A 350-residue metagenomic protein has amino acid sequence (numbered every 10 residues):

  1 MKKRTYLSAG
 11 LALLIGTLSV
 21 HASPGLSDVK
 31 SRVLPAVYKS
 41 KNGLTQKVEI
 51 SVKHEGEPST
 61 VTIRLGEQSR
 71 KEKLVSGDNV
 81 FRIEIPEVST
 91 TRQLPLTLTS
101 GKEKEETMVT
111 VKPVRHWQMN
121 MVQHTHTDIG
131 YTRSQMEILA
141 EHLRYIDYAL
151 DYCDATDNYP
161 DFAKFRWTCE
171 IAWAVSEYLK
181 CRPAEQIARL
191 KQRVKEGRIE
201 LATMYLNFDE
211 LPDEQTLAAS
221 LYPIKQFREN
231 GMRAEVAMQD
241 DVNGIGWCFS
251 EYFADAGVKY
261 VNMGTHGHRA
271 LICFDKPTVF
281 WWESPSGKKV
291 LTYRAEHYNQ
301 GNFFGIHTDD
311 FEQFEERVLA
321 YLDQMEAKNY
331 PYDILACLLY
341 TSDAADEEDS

Functional and structural regions predicted by a protein language model:
M1-K2, D346: Generic N-terminal leader/processing signal
K2-A9: Bacterial N-terminal signal peptides that target proteins for export
A9-T17: Bacterial N-terminal signal peptides
L14, D346-E347: Short stretches within intrinsically disordered, low-complexity N-terminal or propeptide regions
S19-H21: Sec/Tat signal peptide C-region and signal peptidase I cleavage site
P24-D343, S350: Catalytic-domain carbohydrate-binding cleft regions of carbohydrate-active enzymes
